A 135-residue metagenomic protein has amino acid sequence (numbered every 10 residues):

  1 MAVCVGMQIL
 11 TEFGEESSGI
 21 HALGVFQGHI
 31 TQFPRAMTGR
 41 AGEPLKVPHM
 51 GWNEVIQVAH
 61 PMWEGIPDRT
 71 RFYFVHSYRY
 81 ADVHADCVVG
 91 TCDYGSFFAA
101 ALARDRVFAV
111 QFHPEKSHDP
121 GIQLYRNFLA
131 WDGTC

Functional and structural regions predicted by a protein language model:
M1-H49: Cysteine-nucleophile active-site neighborhood
H29-C135: Amide-donor transfer/coupling interface in amidating biosynthetic enzymes
